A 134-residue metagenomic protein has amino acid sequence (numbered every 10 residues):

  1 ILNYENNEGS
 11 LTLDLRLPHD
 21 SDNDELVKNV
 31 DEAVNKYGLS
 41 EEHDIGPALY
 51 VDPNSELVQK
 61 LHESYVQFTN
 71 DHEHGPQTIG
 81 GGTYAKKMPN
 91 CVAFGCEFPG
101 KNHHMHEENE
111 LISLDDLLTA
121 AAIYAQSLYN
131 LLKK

Functional and structural regions predicted by a protein language model:
I1-K28: Midchain, well-structured core segments that form catalytic/ion-binding scaffolds
N6-L11, Y37-H43: Short acidic (Asp/Glu) and glycine-rich catalytic loops that position anionic groups and cofactors
S21, V30-V34, F68-T69: Noncatalytic alpha-helical scaffold of FAD-dependent oxidoreductases
E25-A33, M88-A93: Short, functional N-terminal and low-complexity linear motifs
N29, A33-V34, D44-A48: Short, structured interface segments that constitute the first stable element of a domain
D31-G38, L131: A common structural junction motif
S40-K134: An extended, acidic, His-containing surface patch that forms the Zn2+-binding/catalytic region of metallohydrolases
